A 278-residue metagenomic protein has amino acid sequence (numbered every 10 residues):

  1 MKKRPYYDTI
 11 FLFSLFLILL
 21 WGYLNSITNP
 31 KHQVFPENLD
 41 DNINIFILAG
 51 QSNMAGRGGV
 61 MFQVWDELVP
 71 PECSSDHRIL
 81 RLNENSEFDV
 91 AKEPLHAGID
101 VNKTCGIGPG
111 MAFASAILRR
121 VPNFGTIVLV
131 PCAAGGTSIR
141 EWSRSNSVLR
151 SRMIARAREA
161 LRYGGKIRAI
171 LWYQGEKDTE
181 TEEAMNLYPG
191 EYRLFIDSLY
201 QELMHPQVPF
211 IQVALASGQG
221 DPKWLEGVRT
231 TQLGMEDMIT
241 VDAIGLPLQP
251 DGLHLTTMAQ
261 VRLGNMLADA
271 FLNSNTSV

Functional and structural regions predicted by a protein language model:
M1-P5: Short, low-complexity, Lys/Arg-enriched N-terminal segments of secretory-pathway carbohydrate enzymes
D8-F11, L15-V278: Cell-envelope and extracellular/periplasmic
